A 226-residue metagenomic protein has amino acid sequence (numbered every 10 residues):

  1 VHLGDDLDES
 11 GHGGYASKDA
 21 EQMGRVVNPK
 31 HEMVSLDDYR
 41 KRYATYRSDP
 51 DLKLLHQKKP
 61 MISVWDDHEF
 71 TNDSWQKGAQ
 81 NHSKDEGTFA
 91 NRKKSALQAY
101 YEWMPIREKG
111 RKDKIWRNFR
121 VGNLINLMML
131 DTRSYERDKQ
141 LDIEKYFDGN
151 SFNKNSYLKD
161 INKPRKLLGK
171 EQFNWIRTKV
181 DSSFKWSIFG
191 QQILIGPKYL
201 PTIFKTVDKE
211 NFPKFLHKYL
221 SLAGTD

Functional and structural regions predicted by a protein language model:
V1-D226: Metal-dependent phosphoester/phosphodiester hydrolase catalytic core
